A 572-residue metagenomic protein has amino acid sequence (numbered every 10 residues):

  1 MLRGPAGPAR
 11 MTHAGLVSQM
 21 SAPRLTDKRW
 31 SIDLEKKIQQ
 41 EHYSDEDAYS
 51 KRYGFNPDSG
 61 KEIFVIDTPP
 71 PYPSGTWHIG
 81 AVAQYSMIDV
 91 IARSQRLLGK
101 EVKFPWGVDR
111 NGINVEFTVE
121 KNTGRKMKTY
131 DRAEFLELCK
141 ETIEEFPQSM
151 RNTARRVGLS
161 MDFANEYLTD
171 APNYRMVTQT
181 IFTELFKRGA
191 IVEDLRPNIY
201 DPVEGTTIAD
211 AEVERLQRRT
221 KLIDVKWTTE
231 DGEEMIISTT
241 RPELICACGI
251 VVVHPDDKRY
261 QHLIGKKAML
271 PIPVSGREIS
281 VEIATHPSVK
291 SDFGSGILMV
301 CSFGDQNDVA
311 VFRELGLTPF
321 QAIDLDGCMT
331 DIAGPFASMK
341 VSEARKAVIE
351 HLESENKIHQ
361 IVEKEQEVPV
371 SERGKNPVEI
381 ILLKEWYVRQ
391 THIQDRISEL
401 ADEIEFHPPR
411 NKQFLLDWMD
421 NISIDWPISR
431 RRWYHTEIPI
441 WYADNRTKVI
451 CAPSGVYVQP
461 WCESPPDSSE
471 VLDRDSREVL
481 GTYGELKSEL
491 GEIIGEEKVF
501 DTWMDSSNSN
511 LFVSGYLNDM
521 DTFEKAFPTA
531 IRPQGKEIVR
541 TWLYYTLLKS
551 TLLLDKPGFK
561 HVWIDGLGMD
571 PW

Functional and structural regions predicted by a protein language model:
M1-I79, V102, H359, E372 (+2 more regions): Non-catalytic terminal extensions that flank enzyme cores
T26-K28, G107-V108, F135-K140, A164-R175 (+5 more regions): Conserved short loop/turn motifs at secondary-structure junctions
W30-S44, I91, R156, S160-M161 (+5 more regions): NTP-handling and nucleic-acid-processing catalytic cores
N56-T118, T169, T178, I237-T239 (+4 more regions): N-terminal catalytic cores of NTP/NDP-binding nucleotidyl/phosphoryl-transfer enzymes
G60-K61, P69-P70, K103-E116, E166-Y174 (+3 more regions): Short, solvent-exposed turn/loop segments enriched in Gly/Ser/Thr/Pro and often Arg
Y72-W106, T123, D201, E212-K226 (+7 more regions): Conserved active-site neighborhood of enzyme catalytic/cofactor-binding cores
H262-G265, P335-K346: A glycine-biased structural micro-motif
E343-V368: Phosphate/diphosphate-binding loops
